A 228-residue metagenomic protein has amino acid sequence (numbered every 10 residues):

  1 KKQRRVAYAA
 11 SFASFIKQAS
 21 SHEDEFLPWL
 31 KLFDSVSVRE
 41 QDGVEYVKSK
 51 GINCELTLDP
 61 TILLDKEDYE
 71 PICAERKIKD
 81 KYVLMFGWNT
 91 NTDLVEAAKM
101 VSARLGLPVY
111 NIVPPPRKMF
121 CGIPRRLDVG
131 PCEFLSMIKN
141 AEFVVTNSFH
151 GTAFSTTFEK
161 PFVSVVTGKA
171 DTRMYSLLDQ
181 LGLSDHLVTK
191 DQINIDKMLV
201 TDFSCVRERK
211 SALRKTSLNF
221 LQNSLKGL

Functional and structural regions predicted by a protein language model:
K1-L228: Active-site anion-handling motifs in enzyme catalytic cores
